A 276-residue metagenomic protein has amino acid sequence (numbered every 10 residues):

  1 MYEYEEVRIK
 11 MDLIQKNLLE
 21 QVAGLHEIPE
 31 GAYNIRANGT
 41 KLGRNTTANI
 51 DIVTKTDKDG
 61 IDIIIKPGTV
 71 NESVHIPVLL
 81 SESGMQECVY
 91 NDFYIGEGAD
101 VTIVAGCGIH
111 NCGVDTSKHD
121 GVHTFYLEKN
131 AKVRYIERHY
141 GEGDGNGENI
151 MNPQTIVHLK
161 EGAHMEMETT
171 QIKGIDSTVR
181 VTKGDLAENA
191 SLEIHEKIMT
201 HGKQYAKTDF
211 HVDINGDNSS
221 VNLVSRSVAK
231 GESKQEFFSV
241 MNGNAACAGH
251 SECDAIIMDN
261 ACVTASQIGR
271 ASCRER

Functional and structural regions predicted by a protein language model:
M1-T56: Short, Gly/Pro- and small/polar-rich lid/capping loops
N34, L42-R276: Conserved beta-strand/loop scaffold segments within soluble protein domains that form the structured core and edges
